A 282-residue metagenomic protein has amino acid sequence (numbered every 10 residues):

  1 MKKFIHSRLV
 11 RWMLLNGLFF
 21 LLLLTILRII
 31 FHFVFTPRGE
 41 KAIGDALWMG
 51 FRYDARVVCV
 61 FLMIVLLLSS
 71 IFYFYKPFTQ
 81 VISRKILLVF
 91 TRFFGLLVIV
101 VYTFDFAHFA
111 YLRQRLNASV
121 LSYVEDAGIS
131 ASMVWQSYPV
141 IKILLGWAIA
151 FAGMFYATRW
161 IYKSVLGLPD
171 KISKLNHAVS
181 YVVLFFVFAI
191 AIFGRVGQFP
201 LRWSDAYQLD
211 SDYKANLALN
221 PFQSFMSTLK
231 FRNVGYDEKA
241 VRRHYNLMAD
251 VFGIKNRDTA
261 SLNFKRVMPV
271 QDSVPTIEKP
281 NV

Functional and structural regions predicted by a protein language model:
K2-G235: Transmembrane and membrane-interface helices of multi-pass, inner-membrane envelope-modifying transferases
G197-V282: Soluble catalytic regions of membrane-associated enzymes that act on cell-envelope and secretory-pathway components
